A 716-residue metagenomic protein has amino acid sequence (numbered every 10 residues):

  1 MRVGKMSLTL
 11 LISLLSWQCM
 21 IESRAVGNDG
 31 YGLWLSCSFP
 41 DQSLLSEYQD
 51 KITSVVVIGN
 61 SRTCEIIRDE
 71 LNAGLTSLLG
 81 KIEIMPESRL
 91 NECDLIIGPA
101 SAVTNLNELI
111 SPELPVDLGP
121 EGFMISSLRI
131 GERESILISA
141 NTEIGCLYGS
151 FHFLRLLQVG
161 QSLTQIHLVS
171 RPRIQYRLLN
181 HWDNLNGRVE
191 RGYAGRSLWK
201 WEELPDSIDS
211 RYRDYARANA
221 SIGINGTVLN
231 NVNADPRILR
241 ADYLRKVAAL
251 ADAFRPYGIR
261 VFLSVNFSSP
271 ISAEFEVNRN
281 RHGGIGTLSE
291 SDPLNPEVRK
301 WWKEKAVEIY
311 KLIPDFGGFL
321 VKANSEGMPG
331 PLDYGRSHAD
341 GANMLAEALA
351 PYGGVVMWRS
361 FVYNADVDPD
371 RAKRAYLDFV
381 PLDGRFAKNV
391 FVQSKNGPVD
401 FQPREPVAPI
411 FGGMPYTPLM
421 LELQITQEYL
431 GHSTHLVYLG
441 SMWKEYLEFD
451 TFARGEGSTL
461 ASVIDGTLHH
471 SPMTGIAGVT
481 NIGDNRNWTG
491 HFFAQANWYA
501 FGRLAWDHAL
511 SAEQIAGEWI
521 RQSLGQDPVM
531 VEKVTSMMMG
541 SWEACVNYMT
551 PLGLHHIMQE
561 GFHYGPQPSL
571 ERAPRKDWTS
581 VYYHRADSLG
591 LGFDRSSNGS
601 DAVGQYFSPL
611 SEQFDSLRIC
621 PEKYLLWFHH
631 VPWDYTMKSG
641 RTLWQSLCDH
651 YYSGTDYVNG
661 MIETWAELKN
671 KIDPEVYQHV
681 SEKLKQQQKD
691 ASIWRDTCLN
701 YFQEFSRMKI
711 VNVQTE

Functional and structural regions predicted by a protein language model:
M1-K5: Positively charged n-region of N-terminal signal peptides that target proteins for export
S7-Q18: Bacterial N-terminal signal peptides
I21-R133, L163-Q165: Acidic, contiguous N-terminal accessory segments
Y48-Q49, S88-R89, R129-E132, R171-R173 (+3 more regions): Extracellular/periplasmic catalytic domains that process cell-envelope and extracellular macromolecules
V56-S61, I96-A102, S139-N141, D183 (+3 more regions): Structural motif
N60-E70, G74, S111-G318, A350 (+1 more regions): Feature activates predominantly on carbohydrate-active enzymes
E203, N278, G286-G517, S523-D527: Catalytic-core regions of glycoside hydrolase
S458-E716: Catalytic domains of carbohydrate-active enzymes that cleave complex glycans
